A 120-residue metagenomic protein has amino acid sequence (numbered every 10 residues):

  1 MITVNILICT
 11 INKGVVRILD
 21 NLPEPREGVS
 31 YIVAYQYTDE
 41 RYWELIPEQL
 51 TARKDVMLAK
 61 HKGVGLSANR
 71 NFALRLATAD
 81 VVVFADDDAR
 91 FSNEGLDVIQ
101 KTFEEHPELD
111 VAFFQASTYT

Functional and structural regions predicted by a protein language model:
I2-N5, L22-A34, R53-M57: Short loop->beta transition adjacent to catalytic acidic/histidine clusters or analogous donor-positioning motifs
V4-K13, A34-Q36, L66: A conserved hydrophobic helix/loop-capping motif in glycosyltransferases and polysaccharide synthases
L7-E27, R41-E44: Short, well-formed alpha-helical segments that are part of the catalytic scaffolds of diverse glycosyltransferases
R17, N21, F72, L76 (+2 more regions): Alpha-helical elements of Rossmann-like donor-binding domains used by nucleotide-donor carbohydrate transfer enzymes
K60-A77: Glycine-rich, basic loop-to-helix element that forms the pyrophosphate-binding segment of sugar-nucleotide handling
V82: Short aromatic/hydrophobic "clamp" motif used to bind/position activated sugar donors
D86-R90: The conserved acidic donor/metal-binding loop of glycosyltransferases
E94-T120: Conserved donor NDP-sugar-binding/catalytic core segment of glycosyltransferases
